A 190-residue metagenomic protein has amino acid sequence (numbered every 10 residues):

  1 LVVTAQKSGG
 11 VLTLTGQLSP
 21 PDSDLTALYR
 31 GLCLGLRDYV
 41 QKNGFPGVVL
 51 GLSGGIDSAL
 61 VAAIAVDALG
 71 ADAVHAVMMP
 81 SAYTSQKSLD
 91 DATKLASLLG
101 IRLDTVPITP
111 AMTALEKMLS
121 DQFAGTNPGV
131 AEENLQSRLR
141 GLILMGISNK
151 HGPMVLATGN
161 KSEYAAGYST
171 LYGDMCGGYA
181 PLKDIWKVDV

Functional and structural regions predicted by a protein language model:
L1-V49, V66-D67: RNA-binding accessory domains that recognize and position tRNA/RNA substrates
V2-V11, A73-M78, Q86-A131, S137: A conserved beta-strand->alpha-helix junction
S23, L52, I56, M79-K87 (+4 more regions): Alpha-helix capping and helix-loop boundary segments enriched in small/acidic/polar residues
R37-P46, D67, A71-V74, A114-D121 (+1 more regions): Conserved helix-loop functional segments at active or binding sites
P46-L52, I56-T93: ATP-dependent adenylation/pyrophosphate-handling site
G55, A96, L156: Residue-level signal for inorganic ion chemistry
I56-L60, Y83-K87, T105, A111-L115 (+1 more regions): Flexible loop/turn segments at secondary-structure boundaries
L99, Q122-V190: Active-site adenylate/phosphate-handling loop in enzymes that bind or generate adenylated species
